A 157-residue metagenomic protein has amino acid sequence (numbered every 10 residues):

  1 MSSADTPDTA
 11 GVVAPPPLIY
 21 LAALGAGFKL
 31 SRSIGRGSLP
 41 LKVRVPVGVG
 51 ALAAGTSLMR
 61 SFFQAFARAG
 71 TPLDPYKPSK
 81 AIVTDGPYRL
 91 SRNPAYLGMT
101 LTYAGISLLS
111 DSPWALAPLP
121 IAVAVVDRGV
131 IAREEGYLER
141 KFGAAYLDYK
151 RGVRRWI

Functional and structural regions predicted by a protein language model:
M1-D85, L97-I157: Membrane-anchoring alpha-helices and their flanking helix-loop junctions
Y88: Solvent-exposed interhelical
N93: Extended, alpha-helix-rich binding/interface surfaces that flank or overlap catalytic cores and mediate recognition
